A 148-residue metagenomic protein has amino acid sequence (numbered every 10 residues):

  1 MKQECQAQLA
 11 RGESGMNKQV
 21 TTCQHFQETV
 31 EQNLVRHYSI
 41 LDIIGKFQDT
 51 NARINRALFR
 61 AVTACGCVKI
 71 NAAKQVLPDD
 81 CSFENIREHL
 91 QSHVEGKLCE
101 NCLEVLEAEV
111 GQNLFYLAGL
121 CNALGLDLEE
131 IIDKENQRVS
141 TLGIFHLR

Functional and structural regions predicted by a protein language model:
K2-V110, L114-R148: Flexible "arm" and connector segments at domain edges
